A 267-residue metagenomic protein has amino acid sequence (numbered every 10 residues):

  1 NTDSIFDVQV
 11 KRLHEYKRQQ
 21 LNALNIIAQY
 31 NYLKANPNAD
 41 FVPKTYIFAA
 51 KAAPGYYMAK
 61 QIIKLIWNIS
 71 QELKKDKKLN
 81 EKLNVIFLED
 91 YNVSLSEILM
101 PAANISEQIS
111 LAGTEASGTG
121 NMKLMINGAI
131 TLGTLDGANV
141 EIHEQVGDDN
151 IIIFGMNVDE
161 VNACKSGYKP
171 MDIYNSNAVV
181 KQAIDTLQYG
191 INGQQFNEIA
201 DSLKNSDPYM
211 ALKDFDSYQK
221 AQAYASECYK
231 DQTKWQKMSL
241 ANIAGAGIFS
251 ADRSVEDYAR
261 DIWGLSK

Functional and structural regions predicted by a protein language model:
N1-S96, L111: Long, K/E/R/D-enriched contiguous segments that form extended
D3, Q9, A49, Y56 (+7 more regions): A near-ubiquitous, low-amplitude feature marking generic local secondary-structure context
K44-Y46, I105, T131: Hydrophobic beta-strand segments of well-ordered beta-sheets in folded domains
P101-A102, I109-S239, I243-I248, R253 (+1 more regions): Catalytic binding pocket for nucleotide-activated donors in carbohydrate/polymer assembly enzymes
